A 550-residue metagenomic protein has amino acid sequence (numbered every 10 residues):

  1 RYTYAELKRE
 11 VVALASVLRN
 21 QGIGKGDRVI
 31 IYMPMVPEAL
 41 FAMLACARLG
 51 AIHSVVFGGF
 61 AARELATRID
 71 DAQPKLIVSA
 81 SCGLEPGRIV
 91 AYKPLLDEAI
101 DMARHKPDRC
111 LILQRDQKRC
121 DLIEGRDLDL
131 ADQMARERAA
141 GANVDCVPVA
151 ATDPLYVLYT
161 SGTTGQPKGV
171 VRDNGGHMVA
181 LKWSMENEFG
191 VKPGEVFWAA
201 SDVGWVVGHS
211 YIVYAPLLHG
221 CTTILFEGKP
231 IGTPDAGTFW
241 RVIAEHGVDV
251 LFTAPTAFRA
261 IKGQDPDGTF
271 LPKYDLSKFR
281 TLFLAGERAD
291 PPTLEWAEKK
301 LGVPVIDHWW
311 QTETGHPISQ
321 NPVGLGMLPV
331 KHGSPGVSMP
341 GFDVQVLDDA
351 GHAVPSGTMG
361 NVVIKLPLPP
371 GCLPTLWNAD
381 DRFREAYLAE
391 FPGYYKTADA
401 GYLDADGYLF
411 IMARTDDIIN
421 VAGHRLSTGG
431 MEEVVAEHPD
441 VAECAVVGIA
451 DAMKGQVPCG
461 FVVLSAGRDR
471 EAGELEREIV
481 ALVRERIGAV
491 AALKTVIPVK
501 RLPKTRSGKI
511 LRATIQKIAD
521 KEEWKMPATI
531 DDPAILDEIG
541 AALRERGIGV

Functional and structural regions predicted by a protein language model:
R1-L44, A61-A66, L122-A135, R172-G175: Conserved AMP-binding/adenylate-forming core of the ANL superfamily
L44, R48-A135, G247, A254-P255: Structural core segment of the AMP-binding/adenylate-forming
V56-S81, L96, A244, L251 (+9 more regions): AMP-binding/adenylate-forming catalytic core of the ANL superfamily
D108-Q114, Q456, E485-I510, E522-G549: AMP-binding/adenylate-forming catalytic domain of the ANL superfamily
C110-L113, Q117, I123-Y159, Q166 (+4 more regions): Conserved pre-ATP/AMP-binding loop-to-beta segment of ANL
M134, C221, D249-T253, K262-P329 (+1 more regions): Gly/Ser/Thr-rich phosphate-binding loop
M178-V196, V206-D249, G263-T269: Conserved AMP-binding/adenylation subdomain of ANL enzymes
V337-G341, H352-Y387, L426, E523-W524: Conserved ATP/PPi-binding loop(s) of AMP-dependent carboxylate-activating enzymes
